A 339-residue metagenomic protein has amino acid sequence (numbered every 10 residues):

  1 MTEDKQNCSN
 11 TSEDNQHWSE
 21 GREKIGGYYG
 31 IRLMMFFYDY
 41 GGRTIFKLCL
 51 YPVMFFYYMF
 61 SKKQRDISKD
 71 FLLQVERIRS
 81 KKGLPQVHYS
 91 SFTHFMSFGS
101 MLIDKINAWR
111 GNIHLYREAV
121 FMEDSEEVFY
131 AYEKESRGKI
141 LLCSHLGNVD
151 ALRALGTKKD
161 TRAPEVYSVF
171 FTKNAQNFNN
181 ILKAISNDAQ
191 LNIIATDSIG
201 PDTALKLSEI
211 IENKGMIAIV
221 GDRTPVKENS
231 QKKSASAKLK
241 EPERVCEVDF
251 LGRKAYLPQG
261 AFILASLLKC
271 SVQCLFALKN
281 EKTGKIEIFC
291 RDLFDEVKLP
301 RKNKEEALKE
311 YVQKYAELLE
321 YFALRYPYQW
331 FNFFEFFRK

Functional and structural regions predicted by a protein language model:
T2-C143, N148, L182-K183: Membrane-anchoring hydrophobic helices of lipid-metabolizing enzymes
T2-E3, K158, P201-K339: Non-catalytic C-terminal accessory region of glycerolipid acyltransferases and related lyso-lipid remodeling enzymes
N7-T11, R77-Q86, E123-E127, Y132-R137 (+3 more regions): Intrinsically disordered, low-complexity coil segments
G21, F55-F56, V169-F170, I194 (+2 more regions): Short, contiguous strand/loop micro-motifs
L72, S186, L264-A265: Structural element of the ATP-grasp superfamily
S90-H94, S100-M101, E133-S198, N229-C246: Catalytic core of membrane glycerolipid acyltransferases/transacylases, capturing the structured, soluble-facing
H114-F121, N192-S198, F250-G252, P300-R301: Short, flexible loop segments at the rims of nucleotide/cofactor-binding pockets, characterized by
D124, V169-F171, I194-T196, R291-L293 (+1 more regions): Conserved beta-strand termini and adjacent loop/short-helix elements that scaffold enzyme active sites in alpha/beta
